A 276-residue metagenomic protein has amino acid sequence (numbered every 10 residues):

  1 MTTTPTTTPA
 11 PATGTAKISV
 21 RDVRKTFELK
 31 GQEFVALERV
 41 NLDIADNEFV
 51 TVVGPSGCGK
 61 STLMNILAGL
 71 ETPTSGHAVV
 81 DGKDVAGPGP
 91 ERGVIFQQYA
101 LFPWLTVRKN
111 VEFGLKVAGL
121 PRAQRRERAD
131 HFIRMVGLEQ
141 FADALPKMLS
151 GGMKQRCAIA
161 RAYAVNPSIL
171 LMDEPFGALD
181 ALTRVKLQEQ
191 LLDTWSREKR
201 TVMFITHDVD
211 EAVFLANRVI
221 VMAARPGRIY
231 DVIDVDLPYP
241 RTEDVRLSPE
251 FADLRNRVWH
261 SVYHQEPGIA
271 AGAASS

Functional and structural regions predicted by a protein language model:
V53-P55: The feature captures the beta-strand-to-loop junction immediately N-terminal to the Walker
A68: Helix-to-loop junction immediately C-terminal to a conserved catalytic motif
G76-G87: Conserved ABC transporter NBD signature motif
R108-K116, R126, D130, D234: Short helical segment in ABC ATPase nucleotide-binding domains corresponding to the A-loop/adjacent helical element
A144-K147, V165: Conserved signature/switch motifs of ABC ATPase nucleotide-binding domains
I159: Hydrophobic anchor residue at the start of the ABC signature
L170-D173: Catalytic Walker B motif of ABC-type/P-loop ATPase nucleotide-binding domains
